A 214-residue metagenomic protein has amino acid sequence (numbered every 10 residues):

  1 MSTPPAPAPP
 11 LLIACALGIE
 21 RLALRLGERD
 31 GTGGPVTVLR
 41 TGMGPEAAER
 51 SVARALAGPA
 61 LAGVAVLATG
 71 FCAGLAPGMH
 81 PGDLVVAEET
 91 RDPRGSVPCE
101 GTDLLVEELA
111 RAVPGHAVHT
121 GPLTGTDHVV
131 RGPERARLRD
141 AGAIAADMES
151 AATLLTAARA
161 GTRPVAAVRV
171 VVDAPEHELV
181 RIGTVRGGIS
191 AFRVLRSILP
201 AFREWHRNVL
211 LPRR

Functional and structural regions predicted by a protein language model:
S2-G115: Metabolite-binding pocket within alpha/beta catalytic cores that recognizes anionic/polar moieties
L17-G18, A73-L75, D127, A152 (+1 more regions): Glycine-rich beta-alpha junction loops
I19, M43-R50, L104, M148-A152 (+1 more regions): Conserved active-site and cofactor/substrate-binding residues in soluble primary-metabolism enzymes
L24-R25, G78-M79, V97, R131-A136 (+2 more regions): Short, well-ordered secondary-structure micro-motifs
R40, A68, V86, P122-G125 (+2 more regions): Structural signal for conserved beta-strand scaffold positions within catalytic alpha/beta enzyme cores
G101-A166: Active-site rim beta-loop-alpha module in soluble metabolic enzymes
A151, A157-R186: Zn-dependent metallopeptidase/amidohydrolase metal-coordination segment
E176-R214: His/Asp/Glu-rich mid-to-C-terminal helical/loop segments that flank catalytic regions of hydrolases
